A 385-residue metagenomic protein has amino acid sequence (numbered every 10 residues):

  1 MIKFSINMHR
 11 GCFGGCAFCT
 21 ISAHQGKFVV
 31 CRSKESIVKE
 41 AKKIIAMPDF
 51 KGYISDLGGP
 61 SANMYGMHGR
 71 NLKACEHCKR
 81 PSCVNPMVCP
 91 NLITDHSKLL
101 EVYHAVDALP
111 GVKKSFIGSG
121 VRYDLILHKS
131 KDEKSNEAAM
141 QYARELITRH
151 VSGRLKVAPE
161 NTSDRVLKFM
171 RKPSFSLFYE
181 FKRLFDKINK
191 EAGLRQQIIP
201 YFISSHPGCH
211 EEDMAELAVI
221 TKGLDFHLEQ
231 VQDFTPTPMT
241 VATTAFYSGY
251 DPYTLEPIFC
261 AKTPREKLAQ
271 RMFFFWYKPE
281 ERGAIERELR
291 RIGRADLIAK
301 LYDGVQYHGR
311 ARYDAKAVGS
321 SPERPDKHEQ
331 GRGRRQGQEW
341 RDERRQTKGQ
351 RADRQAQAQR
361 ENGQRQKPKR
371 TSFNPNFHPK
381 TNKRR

Functional and structural regions predicted by a protein language model:
M1-N7, G26, V84, F275: Flexible inter-domain linker/hinge segments
M1-T20, V38, I45, K51-G58: N-terminal pre-triad scaffold of radical SAM enzymes
C12, C16, I37, V157 (+3 more regions): Conserved, mostly hydrophobic/aromatic
C19-S36: Iron-sulfur (Fe-S) cluster-binding segments and ferredoxin-like electron-carrier domains, especially [2Fe-2S]
K43-I199, I203-P207: Conserved SAM/AdoMet-binding glycine-rich loop
H68-S97, K168-M170, S174-S176, K222-L228 (+1 more regions): Radical SAM enzyme [4Fe-4S]-AdoMet core and its adjacent flexible, acidic and glycine-rich loops/tails across
H206-G223: Catalytic cores of alpha/beta
M239-R385: Radical SAM enzyme core and accessory elements
